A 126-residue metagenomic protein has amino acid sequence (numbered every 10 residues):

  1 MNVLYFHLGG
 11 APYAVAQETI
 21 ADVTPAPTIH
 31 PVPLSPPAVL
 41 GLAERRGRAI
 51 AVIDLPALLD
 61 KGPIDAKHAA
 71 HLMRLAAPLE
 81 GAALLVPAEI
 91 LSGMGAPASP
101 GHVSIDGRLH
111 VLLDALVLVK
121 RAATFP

Functional and structural regions predicted by a protein language model:
M1-P126: An acidic, low-aromatic, low-complexity terminal/linker signal
